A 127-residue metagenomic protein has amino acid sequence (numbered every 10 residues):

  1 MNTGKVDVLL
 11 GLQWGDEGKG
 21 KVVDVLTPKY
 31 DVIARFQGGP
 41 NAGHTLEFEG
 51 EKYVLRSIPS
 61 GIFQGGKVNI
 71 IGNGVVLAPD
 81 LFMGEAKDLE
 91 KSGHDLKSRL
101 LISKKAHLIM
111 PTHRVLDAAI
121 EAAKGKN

Functional and structural regions predicted by a protein language model:
M1-N127: Non-transmembrane, aqueous-exposed alpha-helical and coiled segments at domain scale
